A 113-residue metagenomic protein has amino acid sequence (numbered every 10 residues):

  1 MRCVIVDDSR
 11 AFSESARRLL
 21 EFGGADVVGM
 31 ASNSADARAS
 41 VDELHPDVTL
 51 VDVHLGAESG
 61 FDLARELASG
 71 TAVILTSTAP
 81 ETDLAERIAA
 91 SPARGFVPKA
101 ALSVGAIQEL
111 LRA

Functional and structural regions predicted by a protein language model:
D7: Conserved acidic carboxylate
R10-G29: Two-component/phosphorelay signaling modules centered on CheY-like receiver
M30-V48: Acidic, metal-coordinating helix/loop segments flanking the phosphotransfer/catalytic sites of two-component signaling
N33, S59-D62: Acidic catalytic/metal-coordinating carboxylates
D52: Active-site residues of response regulator receiver
G56: The feature encodes the CheY-like receiver
L75-S77, K99: Hydrophobic/aromatic residues positioned on beta-strands within the core alpha/beta folds
I88-G95: As written
